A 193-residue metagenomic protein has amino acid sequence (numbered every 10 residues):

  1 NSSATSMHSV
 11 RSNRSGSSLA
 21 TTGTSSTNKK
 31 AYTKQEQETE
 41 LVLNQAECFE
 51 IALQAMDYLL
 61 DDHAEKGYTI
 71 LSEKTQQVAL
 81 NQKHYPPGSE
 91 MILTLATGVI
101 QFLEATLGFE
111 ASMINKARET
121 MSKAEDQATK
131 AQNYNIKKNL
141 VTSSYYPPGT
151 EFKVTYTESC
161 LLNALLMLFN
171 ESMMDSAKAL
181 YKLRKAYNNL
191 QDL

Functional and structural regions predicted by a protein language model:
N1-I92, L107: Eukaryotic intrinsically disordered, low-complexity segments enriched for acidic and Ser/Thr/Pro residues that serve as
Q45-I51, Y58-K66, P87, A96-L193: Short coil/linker segments at helix-helix boundaries
